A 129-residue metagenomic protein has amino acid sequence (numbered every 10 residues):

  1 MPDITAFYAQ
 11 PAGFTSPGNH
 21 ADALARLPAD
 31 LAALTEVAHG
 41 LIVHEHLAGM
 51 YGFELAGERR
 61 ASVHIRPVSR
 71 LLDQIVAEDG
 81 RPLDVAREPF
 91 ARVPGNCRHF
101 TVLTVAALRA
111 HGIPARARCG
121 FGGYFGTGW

Functional and structural regions predicted by a protein language model:
M1-P2, P94, F100, F121: Broad hydrophobic/π-residue packing in well-ordered secondary structure
M1-R66, Q74, L83-A91: N-terminal accessory/pre-domain segments preceding catalytic cores
R70-A77, P82-H111: Well-ordered mid-protein domain cores that form the structural environment of catalytic cofactors
H99-W129: Hydrophobic/aromatic-rich core segments of domains that either
